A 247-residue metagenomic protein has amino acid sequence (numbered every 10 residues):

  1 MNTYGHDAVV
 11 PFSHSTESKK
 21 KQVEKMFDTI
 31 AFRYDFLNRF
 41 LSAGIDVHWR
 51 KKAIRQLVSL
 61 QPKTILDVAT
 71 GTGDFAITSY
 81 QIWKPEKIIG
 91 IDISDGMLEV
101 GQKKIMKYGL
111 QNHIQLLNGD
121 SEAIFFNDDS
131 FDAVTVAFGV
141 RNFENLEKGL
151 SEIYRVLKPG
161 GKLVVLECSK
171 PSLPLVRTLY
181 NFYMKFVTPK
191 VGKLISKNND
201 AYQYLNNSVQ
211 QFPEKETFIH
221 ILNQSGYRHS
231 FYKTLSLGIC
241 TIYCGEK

Functional and structural regions predicted by a protein language model:
M1-K25: N-terminal auxiliary segments of SAM/dcSAM-dependent transferases
Q22, L166, K170-I221, S225 (+1 more regions): C-terminal alpha-helical "lid/dimerization" subdomain adjacent to the S-adenosyl-L-methionine
R33-F36, A43-K63, T78: Conserved alpha-helix/loop element of class I SAM-dependent methyltransferases that forms part of the SAM/SAH-binding
Y34, V134-T135: Hydrophobic beta-strand segment of the Class I
T64-A123: Class I SAM-dependent methyltransferase SAM/SAH-binding core
E122-A133: A short acidic, Gly/Pro-enriched loop at the edge of an enzyme's catalytic core that lines a small-molecule cofactor
E147-P159: A short glycine-rich, Lys/Arg-flanked "PGG" loop and its adjoining helix->strand segment in the class I
I219, S225-K247: Core SAM-dependent methyltransferase catalytic element
